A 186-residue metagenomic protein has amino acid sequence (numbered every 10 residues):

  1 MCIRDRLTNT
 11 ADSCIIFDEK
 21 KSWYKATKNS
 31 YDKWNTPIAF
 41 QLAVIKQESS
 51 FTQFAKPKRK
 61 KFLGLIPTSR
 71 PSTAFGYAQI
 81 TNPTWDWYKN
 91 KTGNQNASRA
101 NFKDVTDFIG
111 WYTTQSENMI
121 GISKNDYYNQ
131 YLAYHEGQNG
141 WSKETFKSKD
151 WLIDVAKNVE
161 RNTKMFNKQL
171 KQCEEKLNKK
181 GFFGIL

Functional and structural regions predicted by a protein language model:
R4-F62, E117-I120: Export/targeting segments at the very N-terminus of extracytoplasmic proteins
R6-D32, K157-L186: Extracytoplasmic and endomembrane cell-envelope/extracellular-matrix remodeling and assembly machinery
T10-F17, T27-D32, P67-F75, K91-F102 (+2 more regions): Second-shell loop/turn segments in exported
A55-W87, Y131-A133, W151: Short, surface-exposed glycine/acidic/tryptophan-bearing loops
S69, N125-L177: Catalytic and substrate-binding regions of cell-wall glycan-acting enzymes that process beta-1,4-linked
Y77-N129, A133-S142, V159-E160: Alpha-helical segment that forms one wall of the substrate-binding/catalytic cleft in peptidoglycan-active domains
